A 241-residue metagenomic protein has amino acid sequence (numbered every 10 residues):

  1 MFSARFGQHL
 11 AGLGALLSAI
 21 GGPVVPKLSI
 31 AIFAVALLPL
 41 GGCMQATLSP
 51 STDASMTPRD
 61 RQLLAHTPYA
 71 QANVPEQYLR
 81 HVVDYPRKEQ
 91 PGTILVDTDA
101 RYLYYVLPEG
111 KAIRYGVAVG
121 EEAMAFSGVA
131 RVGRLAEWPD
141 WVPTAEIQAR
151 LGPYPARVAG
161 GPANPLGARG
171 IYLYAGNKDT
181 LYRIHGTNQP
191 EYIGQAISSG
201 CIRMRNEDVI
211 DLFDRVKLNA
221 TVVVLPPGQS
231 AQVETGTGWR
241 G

Functional and structural regions predicted by a protein language model:
F2, F6-A31, A36-G241: N-terminal pre-domains immediately preceding structured catalytic cores
